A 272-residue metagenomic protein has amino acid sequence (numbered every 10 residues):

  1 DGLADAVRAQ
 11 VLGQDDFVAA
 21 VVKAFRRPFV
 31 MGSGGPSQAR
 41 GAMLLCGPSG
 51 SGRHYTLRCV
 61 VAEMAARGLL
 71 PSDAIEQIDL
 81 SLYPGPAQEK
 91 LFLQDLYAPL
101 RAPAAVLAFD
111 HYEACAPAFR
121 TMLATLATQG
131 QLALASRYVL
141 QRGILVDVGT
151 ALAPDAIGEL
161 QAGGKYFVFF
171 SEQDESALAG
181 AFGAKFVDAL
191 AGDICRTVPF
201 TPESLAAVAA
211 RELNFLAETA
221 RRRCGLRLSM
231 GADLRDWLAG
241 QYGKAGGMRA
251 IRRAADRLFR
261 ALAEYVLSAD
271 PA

Functional and structural regions predicted by a protein language model:
G2-G41, F259-E264: Pre-Walker A (pre-P-loop) alpha-helix and adjacent loop at the N terminus of AAA/AAA+ ATPase modules, a conserved
G2-R8, R223-G243: Short conserved motifs of the RecA-like P-loop NTPase core
R26-G35, Q129, N214-R221, A239-R249 (+1 more regions): AAA+ ATPase "lid" subdomain C-terminal helix
G34-I75: Walker A/P-loop
A39-G41, R101, L134-E172, A191: AAA+/SF3 P-loop NTPase mechanochemical coupling elements
L57, E89, L100-V146, A179-A189 (+1 more regions): Conserved AAA+/SF3 P-loop NTPase catalytic/coupling segment centered on the Walker-B
S72-P103: Short glycine-rich substrate-engagement loop in P-loop NTPases that contacts/grips substrate
E89, L160-K165, D174-R222: Conserved AAA+ ATPase core "coupling" helix
